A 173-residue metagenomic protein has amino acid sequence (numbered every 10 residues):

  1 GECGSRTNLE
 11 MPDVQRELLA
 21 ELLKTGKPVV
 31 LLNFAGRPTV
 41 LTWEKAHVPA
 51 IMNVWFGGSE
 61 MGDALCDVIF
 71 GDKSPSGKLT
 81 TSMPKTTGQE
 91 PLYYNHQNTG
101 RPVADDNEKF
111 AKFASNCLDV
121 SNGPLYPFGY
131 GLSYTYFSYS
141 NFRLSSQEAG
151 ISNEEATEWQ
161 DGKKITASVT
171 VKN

Functional and structural regions predicted by a protein language model:
G1-A46: Hydrophobic helix-and-loop "lid/oligomerization" segment in the mid-to-C-terminal part of catalytic domains
F34-K172: Secreted, periplasmic, or luminal enzymes acting at the cell surface/secretory milieu
